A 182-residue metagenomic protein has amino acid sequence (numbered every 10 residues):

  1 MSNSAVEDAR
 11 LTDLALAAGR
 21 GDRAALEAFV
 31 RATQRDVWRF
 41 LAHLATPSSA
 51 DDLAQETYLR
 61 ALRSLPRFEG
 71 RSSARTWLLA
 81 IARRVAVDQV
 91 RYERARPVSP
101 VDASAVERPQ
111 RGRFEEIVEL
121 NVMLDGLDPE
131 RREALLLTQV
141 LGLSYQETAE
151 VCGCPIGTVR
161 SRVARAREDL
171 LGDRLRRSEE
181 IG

Functional and structural regions predicted by a protein language model:
S2-A5, A17, A45, V122 (+3 more regions): C-terminal edge and immediately downstream basic/flexible tail or linker adjoining helix-turn-helix-like DNA-binding
S2-S4, G19-A28, W38-E56: Short, charged helix-capping/linker segments at alpha-helix termini
S4-L11, D88, R94-V122, S144: Internal acidic/polar
V30-S48, S64, L124, R176: Amphipathic, Lys/Arg- and hydrophobic-enriched alpha-helical face
D52-L59, S72-R84: Structural recognition of an alpha-helix C-terminal capping motif at a helix-to-coil junction
R63-G70, A80-V101, R113, R165: Arg/Lys-rich amphipathic alpha helix in sigma70-family domain 2
R83, V87, V140, C152-R177: DNA-recognition helix of helix-turn-helix
D125-E133, L141-T158: Helix-turn-helix DNA-binding module
